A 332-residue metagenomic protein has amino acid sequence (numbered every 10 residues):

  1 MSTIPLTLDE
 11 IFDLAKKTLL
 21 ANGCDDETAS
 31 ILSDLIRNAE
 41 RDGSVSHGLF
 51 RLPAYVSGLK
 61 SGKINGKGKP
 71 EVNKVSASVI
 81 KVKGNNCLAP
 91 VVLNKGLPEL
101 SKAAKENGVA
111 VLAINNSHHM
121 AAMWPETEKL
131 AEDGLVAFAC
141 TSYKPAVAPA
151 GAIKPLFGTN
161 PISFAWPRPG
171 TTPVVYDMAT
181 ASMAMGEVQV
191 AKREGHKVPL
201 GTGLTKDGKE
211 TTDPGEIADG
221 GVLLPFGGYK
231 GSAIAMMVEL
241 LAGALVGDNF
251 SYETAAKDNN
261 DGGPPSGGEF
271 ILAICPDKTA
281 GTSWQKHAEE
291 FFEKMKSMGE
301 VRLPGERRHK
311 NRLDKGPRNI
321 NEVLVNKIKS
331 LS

Functional and structural regions predicted by a protein language model:
S2, L6, I11, L245 (+1 more regions): Catalytic-core signal marking the mid-to-C-terminal active-site face
I4-L8, C24-F50, I64-V75, G263-S266 (+1 more regions): N-terminal glycine-rich anion-binding loops that anchor highly charged ligand groups
L49-S101: Active-site cofactor/substrate anionic-group-binding motifs, chiefly glycine- and Lys/Arg-rich phosphate-binding loops
V79-P169: A generic, well-ordered mixed alpha/beta core segment in the N-terminal half of proteins
V147-G215: Phosphate/diphosphate-binding glycine-rich loops and adjacent basic-rich segments that engage nucleotide
F157, P161-W166, A179-T180, A233-N259 (+1 more regions): N-terminal nucleophile
R193-Y252, K257: Secondary-shell segments that build the walls of catalytic and ion/ligand-binding clefts
